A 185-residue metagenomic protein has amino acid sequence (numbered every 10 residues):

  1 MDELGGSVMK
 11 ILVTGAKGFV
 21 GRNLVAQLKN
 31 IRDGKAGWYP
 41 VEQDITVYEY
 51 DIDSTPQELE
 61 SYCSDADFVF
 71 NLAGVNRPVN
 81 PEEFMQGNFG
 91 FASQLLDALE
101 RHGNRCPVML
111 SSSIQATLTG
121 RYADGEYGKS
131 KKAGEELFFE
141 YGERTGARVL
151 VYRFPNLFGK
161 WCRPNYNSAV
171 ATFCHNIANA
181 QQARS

Functional and structural regions predicted by a protein language model:
M1-V8: Short, Lys/Arg-enriched N-terminal segments with co-localized hydrophobic residues within the first ~10-30 amino acids
K10-G34: N-terminal Rossmann NAD(P)H-binding glycine-rich loop of SDR-like oxidoreductase domains
D33-L59: Adenosine-cofactor binding site in Rossmann-like domains, unifying the SAM/SAH pocket of S-adenosylmethionine-dependent
D53-Q94, A98-H102, Q115-Y122: NAD(P)H-binding glycine-rich loop region in Rossmannoid oxidoreductase-like domains and their noncatalytic homologs
N76, S113-L118, P155-C162: Active-site segment of SDR-like NAD(P)-dependent oxidoreductases
S93-E136, E140-Y152: Conserved Rossmann-fold NAD(P)-dependent oxidoreductase catalytic core, especially the SDR/UDP-sugar
E136-W161, H175, Q181-S185: Conserved beta-loop-beta element that borders a ligand/cofactor-binding pocket
G159-A171: Glycine/proline-rich active-site loop of Rossmann-fold NAD(P)-dependent oxidoreductases
